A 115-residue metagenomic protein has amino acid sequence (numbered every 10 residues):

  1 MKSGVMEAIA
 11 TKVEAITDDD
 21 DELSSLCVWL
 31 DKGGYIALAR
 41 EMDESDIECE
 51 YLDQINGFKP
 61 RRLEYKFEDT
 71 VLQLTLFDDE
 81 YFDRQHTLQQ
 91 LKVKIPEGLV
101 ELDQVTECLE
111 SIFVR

Functional and structural regions predicted by a protein language model:
M1, A8-K12, E44-E48, R62-E68: N-terminal start-of-chain detector that recognizes signal peptides and the immediate post-cleavage beginning
M1-G33: Charge-rich, low-complexity N-terminal segments
K32-E44, L74: Broad, structure-driven detector of short, well-ordered beta-strand segments within folded domains
A39-N56: Short, basic/low-complexity N-terminal boundary segments at the transition from targeting/disordered tails
R40-E41, T87-Q90, T106-C108: Surface-exposed beta-strand edges and their flanking turn/coil or helix-capping segments
L52-D103: Amphipathic protein-protein interaction modules
G98-S111, R115: C-terminal partner/receptor-binding element of secreted or periplasmic proteins
